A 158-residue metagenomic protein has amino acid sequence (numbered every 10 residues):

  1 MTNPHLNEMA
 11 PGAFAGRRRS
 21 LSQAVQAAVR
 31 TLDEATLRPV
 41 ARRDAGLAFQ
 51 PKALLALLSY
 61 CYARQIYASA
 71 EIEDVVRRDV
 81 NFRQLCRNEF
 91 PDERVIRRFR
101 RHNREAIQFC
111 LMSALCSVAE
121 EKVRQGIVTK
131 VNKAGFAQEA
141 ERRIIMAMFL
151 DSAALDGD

Functional and structural regions predicted by a protein language model:
M1-V29: Charged, often Cys/His-bearing segments associated with DNA-binding zinc-finger transcription factors
R17, A45-A53, A68, N88: Secondary-structure capping and boundary motifs in well-ordered enzyme cores
L32-G46: Short, Lys/Arg-enriched N-terminal segment that forms or immediately precedes the first helix of a structured domain
L57-I66: Alpha-helical support elements that line or immediately flank enzyme active sites and cofactor-binding pockets
E71-Q84, L115-A119: DNA-recognition alpha helix
D79-R98: Short, positively charged loop/turn segments that connect secondary-structure elements
P91, R100-D158: Polybasic low-complexity intrinsically disordered regions
